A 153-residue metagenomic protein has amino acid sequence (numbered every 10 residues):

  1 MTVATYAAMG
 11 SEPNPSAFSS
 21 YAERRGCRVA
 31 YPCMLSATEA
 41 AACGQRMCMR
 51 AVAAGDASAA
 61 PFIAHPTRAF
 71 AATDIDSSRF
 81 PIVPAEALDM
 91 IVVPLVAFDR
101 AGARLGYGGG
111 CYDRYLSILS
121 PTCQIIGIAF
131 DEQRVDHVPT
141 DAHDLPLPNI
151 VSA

Functional and structural regions predicted by a protein language model:
M1-A87: N-terminal active-site beta-alpha-beta segment that forms phosphate/nucleotide-binding and substrate-recognition loops
Y6, P94, A153: Conserved residues at the C-terminal ends of beta-strands
M9-S11, V96-R100: Short glycine-rich anion-binding loops that position phosphate/pyrophosphate groups of nucleotides and phosphorylated
S77-I82, E86-I91, D99-A103, D113-A153: Surface-exposed, charge/polar-rich loops and edge strands
